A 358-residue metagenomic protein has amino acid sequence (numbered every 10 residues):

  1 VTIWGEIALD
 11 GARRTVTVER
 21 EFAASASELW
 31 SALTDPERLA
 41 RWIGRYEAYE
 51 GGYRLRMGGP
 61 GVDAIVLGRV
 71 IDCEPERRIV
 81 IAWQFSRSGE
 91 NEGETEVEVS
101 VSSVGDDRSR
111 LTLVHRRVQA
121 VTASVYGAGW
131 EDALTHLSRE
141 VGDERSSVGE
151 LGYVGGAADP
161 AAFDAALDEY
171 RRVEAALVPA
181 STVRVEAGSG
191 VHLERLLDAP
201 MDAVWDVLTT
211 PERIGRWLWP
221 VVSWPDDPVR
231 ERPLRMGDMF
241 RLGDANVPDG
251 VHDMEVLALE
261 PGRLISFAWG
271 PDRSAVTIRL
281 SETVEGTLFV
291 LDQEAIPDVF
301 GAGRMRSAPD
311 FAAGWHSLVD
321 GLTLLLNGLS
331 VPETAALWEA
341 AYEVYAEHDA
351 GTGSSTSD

Functional and structural regions predicted by a protein language model:
V1-G11, D106-D198, V284, E294-D358: Terminal "cap-and-tail" regions of soluble proteins that handle hydrophobic small molecules
V1-Y46, D164-P225, S357-D358: Hydrophobic ligand-binding cavity/cleft-lining segments
R14, E19-E21, D63-I65, E98-S100 (+5 more regions): A general secondary-structure boundary signal
E19-E21, A32, D72, Q119-V121 (+5 more regions): Alpha-helical interaction segments
T34-D35, P75, R139-G142, T209-T210 (+4 more regions): Residues at helix-coil transition
A40-Y49, R54-Q119, A128, G215 (+3 more regions): Hydrophobic-ligand binding "helix-grip"
